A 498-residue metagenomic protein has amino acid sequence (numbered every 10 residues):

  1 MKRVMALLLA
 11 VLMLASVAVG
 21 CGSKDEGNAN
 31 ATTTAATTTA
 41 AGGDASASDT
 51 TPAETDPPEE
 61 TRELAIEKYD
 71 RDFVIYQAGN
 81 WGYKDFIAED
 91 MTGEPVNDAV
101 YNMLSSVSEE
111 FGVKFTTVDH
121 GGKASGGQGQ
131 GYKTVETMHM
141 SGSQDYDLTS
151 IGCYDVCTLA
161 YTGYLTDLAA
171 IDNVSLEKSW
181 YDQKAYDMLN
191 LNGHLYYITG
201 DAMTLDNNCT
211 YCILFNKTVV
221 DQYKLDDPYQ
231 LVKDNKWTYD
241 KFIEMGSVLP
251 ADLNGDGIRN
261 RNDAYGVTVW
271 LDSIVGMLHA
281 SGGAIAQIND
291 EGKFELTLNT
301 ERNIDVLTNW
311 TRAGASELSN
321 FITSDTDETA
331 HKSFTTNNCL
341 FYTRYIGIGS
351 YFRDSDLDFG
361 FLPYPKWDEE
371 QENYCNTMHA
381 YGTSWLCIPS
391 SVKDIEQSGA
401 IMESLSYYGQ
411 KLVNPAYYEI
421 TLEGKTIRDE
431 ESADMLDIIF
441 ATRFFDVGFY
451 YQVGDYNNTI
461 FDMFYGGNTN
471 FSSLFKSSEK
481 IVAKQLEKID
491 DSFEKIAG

Functional and structural regions predicted by a protein language model:
R3-L9, A15-T162, L412, N468-G498: Conserved N-terminal structural module of periplasmic/extracytoplasmic solute-binding proteins
S125-T166, W180-G200, E244-N254, G349-F352 (+1 more regions): Pocket-flanking alpha-helical
A160-A169, Q183-Q230, T268-E291, A380-P389: Periplasmic solute-binding protein
D172-Y181, L231-D234, N260, A284-D305 (+1 more regions): Short, solvent-exposed loop/beta-turn-alpha elements that line the ligand-binding surface or hinge of extracytoplasmic
Y229, D252-D263: Acidic, glycine-anchored loop motifs typical of Ca2+
I243-S247, M277-L278, G283-S324: Glycine-centered hinge/linker elements that transmit conformational signals in sensory and ligand-binding systems
R353-L422: Extracytoplasmic/periplasmic substrate-recognition and gating elements
C387-G399, G409-G498: Conserved C-terminal helix/tail region of periplasmic/extracytoplasmic solute-binding proteins
